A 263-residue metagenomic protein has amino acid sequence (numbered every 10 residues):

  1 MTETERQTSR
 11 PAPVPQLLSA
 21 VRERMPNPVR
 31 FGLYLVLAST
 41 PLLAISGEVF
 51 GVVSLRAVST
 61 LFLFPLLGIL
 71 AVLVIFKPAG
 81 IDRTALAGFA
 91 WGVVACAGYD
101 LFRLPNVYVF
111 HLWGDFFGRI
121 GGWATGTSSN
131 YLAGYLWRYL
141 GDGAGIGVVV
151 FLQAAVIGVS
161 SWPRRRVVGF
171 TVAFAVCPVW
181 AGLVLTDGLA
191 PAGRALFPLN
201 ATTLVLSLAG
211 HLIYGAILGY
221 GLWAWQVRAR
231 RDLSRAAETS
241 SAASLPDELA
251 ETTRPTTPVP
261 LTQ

Functional and structural regions predicted by a protein language model:
T2-G68, P78-F116: Transmembrane alpha-helical insertion/packing segments
P11, P15-L18, A229-T262: Short, highly charged, low-complexity non-transmembrane loops/tails of multi-pass membrane proteins
L55-L66, Y135-D142, T203-L212: Alpha-helical transmembrane segments of polytopic membrane proteins
F62-L73, A144-V149, A209-A224: Hydrophobic cores of alpha-helical transmembrane segments in multi-pass inner/ER membrane proteins, independent
G88, V148, A155-W180: Internal alpha-helical transmembrane segments of multi-pass membrane proteins
A95-R103, I146, V150, V176-L185 (+3 more regions): Alpha-helical transmembrane segments of multipass membrane proteins
Y108-L132: Membrane-interface interhelical connector segments
V109, L183-S207: Interfacial helix-loop-helix junctions of multi-pass membrane proteins
